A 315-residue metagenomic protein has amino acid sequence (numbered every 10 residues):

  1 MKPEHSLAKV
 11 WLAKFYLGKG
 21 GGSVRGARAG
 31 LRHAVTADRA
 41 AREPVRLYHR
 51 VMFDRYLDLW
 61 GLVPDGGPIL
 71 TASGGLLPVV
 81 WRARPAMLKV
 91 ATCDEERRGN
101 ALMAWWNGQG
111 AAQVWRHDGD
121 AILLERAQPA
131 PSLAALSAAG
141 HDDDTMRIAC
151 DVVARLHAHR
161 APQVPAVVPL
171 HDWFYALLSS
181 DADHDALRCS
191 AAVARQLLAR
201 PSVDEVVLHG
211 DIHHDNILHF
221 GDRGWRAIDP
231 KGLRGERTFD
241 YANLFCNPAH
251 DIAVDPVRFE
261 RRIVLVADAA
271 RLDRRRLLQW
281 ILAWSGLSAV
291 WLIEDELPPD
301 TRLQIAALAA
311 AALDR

Functional and structural regions predicted by a protein language model:
G26-P64: Juxta-kinase regulatory segment immediately upstream of eukaryotic protein kinase catalytic domains
R46-H49, F53, A158-G210, F220-G221 (+1 more regions): An alpha-helical support segment within catalytic cores of ATP-dependent transferases
D54-V80: ATP-binding glycine-rich phosphate-binding loop
I69, G75-V80, M87, V114 (+1 more regions): Active-site acidic catalytic loop and adjacent metal/ATP-binding pocket of ATP-dependent phosphoryl transfer enzymes
R84-L123, P131-L156: A conserved alpha-helical element in kinase catalytic cores
C93, L123-A139, A158-A161, Y175-S180 (+1 more regions): A glycine-centered beta->alpha junction motif in the catalytic cores of kinase/phosphotransferase enzymes
F220-R274, Q279, D300-A307, L313-D314: Active-site Asp-x-Gly
